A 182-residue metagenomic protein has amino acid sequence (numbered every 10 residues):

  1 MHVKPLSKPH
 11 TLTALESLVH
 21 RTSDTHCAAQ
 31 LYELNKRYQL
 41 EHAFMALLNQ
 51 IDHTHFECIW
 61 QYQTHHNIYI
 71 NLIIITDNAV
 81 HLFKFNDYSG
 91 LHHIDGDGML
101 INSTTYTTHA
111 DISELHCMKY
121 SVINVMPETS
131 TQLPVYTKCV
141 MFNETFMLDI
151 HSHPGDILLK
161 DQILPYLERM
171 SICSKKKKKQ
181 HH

Functional and structural regions predicted by a protein language model:
M1-I68, I75-A79, N102-H182: Surface-exposed interaction regions that form or flank ligand-binding interfaces
I74-M99: Active-site beta-strand-loop-beta-strand hairpin of nuclease catalytic cores that positions key catalytic residues
